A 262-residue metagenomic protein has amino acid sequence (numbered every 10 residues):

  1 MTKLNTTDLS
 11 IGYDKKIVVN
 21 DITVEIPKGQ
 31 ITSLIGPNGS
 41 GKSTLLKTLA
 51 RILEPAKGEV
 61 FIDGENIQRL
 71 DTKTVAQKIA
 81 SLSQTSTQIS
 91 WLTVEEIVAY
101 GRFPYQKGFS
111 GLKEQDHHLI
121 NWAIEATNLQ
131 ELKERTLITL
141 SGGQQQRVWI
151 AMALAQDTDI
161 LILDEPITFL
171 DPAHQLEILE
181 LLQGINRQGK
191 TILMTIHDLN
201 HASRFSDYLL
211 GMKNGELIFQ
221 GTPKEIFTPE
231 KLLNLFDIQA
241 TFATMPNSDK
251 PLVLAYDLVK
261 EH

Functional and structural regions predicted by a protein language model:
L4, V19-D21: Conserved structural motif at the start of ABC-family nucleotide-binding domains
I35-P37: The feature captures the beta-strand-to-loop junction immediately N-terminal to the Walker
A50: Helix-to-loop junction immediately C-terminal to a conserved catalytic motif
G58-N66, V75: Conserved ABC transporter NBD signature motif
G111, T136-L140: Conserved ABC ATPase signature
L161-E165: Catalytic Walker B motif of ABC-type/P-loop ATPase nucleotide-binding domains
L235-H262: ABC ATPase nucleotide-binding domains
